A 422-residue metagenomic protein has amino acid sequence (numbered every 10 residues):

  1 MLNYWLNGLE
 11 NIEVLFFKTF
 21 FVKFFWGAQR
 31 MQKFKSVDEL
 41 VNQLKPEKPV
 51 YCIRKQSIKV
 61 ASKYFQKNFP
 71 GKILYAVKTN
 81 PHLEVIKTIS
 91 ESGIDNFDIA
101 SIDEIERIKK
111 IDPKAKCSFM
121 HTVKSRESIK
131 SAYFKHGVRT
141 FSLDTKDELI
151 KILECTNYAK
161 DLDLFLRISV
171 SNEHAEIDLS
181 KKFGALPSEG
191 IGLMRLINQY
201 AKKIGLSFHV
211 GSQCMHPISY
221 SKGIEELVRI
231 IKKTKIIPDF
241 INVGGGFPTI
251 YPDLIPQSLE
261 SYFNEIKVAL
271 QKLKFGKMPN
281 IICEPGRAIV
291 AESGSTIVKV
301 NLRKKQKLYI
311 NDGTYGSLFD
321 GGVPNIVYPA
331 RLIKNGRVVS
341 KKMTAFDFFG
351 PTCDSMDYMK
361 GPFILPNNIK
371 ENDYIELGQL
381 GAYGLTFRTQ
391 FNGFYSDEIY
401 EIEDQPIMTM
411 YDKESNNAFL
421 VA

Functional and structural regions predicted by a protein language model:
L2-L162, R195-K202, K232-I237, Q405-A422: A charged N-terminal "starter" segment
W5, W26, V170-Q306, N392: Active-site loop/helix belt of alpha/beta enzymes
C52-K59, T79, L83, I99-I102 (+11 more regions): Electropositive phosphate-/nucleotide-binding environments in soluble metabolic enzymes
S57, T79-P81, D103, V123-S125 (+7 more regions): Active-site-proximal loop/turn and secondary-structure-junction residues that shape catalytic pockets, frequently
I58, K78, S101, A132 (+6 more regions): Conserved, mostly hydrophobic/aromatic
A76, D144, D163-S169, S207-H209 (+3 more regions): Short beta-strand segments
E265, N280-A422: Charged (often Lys/Glu-rich) extended helix/loop segments that serve as interaction or gating elements
